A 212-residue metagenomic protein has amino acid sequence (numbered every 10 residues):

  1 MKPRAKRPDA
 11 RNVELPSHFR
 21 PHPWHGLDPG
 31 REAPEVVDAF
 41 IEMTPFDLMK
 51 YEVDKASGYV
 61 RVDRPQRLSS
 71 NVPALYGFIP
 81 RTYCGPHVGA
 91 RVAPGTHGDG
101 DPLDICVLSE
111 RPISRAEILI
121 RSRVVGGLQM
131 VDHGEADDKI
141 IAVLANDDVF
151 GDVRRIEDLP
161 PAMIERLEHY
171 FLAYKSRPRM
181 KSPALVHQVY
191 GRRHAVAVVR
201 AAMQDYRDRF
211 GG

Functional and structural regions predicted by a protein language model:
M1-G212: Hydrophobic N-terminal alpha-helices or hydrophobic patches in metabolic proteins across all domains of life
